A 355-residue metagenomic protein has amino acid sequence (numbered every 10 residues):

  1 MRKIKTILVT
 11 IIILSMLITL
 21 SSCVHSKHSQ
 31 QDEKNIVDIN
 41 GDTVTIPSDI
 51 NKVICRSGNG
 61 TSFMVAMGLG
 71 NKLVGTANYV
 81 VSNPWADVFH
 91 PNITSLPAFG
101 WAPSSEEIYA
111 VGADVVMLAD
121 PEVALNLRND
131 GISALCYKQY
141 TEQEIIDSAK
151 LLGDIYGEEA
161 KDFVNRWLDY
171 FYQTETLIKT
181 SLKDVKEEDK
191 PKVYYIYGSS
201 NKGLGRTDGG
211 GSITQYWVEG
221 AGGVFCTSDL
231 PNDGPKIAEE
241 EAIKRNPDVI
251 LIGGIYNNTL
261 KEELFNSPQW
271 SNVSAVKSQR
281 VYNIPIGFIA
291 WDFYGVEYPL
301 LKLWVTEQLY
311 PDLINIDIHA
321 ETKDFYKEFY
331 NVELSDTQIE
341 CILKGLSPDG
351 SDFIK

Functional and structural regions predicted by a protein language model:
M1-V9: Bacterial N-terminal signal peptides that target proteins for export
I18-S22: C-terminal motif of bacterial Sec signal peptides marking the signal peptidase cleavage site
V24-S26: Bacterial signal peptide processing site
I39-G41, T94-E106, L230-E239: Short helix-initiation/N-cap motifs at beta->coil->alpha
C55-D120, C226: A short, structured surface patch at a secondary-structure boundary
P103-G112, D130, I237-N246: Short helices/loops that flank or line small-molecule/ion binding pockets
A124-G203, T227, N283-L346, G350-I354: Extracytoplasmic substrate-binding proteins
R206-D233: Alpha-helical, coiled-coil/dimerization segments enriched in small aliphatic residues
